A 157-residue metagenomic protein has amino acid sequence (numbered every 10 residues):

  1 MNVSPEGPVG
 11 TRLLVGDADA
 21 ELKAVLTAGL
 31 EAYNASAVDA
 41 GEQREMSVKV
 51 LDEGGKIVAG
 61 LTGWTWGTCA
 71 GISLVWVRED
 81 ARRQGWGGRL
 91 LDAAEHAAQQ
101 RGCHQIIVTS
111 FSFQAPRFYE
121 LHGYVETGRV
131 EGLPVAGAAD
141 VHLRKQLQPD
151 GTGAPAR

Functional and structural regions predicted by a protein language model:
M1-A18, P149-R157: Conserved N-terminal entry element of GNAT/NAT acetyltransferase domains
L13-S73, R78, F113, V130-G132 (+1 more regions): Acetyl-CoA-dependent GNAT
L26, Y119, Y124: Conserved active-site tyrosine of GNAT-family acetyltransferases
A81, G85-A93: Conserved acetyl-CoA pyrophosphate-binding loop and the N-cap/start of the following alpha-helix in GNAT-like
A98-F111: Conserved GNAT acetyl-CoA-binding A-motif
I107-T109, V125-H142: Conserved catalytic-core motifs of GNAT/GCN5-like acyltransferases
